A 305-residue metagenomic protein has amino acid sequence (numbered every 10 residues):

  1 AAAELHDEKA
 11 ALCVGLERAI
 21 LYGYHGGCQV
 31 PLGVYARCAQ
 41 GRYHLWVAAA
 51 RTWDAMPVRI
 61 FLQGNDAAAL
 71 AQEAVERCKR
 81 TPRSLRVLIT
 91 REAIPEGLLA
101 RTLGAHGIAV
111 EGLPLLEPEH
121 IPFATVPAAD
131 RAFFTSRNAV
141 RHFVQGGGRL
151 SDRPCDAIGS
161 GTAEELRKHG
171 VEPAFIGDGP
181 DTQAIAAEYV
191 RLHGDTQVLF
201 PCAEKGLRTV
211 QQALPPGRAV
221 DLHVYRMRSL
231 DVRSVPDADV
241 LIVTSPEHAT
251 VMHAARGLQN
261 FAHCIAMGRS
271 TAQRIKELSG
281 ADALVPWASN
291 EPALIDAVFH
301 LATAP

Functional and structural regions predicted by a protein language model:
A1-R86: Small-molecule-sensing regulatory modules
E76-P305: Signature of uroporphyrinogen-III synthase
